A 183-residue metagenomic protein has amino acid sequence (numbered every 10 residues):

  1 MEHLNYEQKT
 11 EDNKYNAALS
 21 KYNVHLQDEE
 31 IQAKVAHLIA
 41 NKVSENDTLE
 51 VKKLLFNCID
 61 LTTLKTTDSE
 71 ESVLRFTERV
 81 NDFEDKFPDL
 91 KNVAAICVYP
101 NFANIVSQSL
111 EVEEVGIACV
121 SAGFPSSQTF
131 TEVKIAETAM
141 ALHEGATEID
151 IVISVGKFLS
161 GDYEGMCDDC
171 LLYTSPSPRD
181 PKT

Functional and structural regions predicted by a protein language model:
K9-A103, Q108, V115-C119: Conserved N-terminal beta1-alpha1 strand-loop-helix module at the mouth
L64, S126, F158: Glycine-/small-residue-rich active-site loops that bind phosphorylated ligands and cofactors
S69-L90, I105-Q108, V115, F130-V155 (+1 more regions): Alpha/beta enzyme core
N101, A122-F124, I153-K157: Short, ordered loop/turn segments at secondary-structure junctions
I117-T131: Structural motif corresponding to the early beta-alpha repeats
Y173-P176, D180-T183: Single conserved hydrophobic/aromatic residue that forms the stacking wall/gate of nucleotide- or nucleobase-binding
